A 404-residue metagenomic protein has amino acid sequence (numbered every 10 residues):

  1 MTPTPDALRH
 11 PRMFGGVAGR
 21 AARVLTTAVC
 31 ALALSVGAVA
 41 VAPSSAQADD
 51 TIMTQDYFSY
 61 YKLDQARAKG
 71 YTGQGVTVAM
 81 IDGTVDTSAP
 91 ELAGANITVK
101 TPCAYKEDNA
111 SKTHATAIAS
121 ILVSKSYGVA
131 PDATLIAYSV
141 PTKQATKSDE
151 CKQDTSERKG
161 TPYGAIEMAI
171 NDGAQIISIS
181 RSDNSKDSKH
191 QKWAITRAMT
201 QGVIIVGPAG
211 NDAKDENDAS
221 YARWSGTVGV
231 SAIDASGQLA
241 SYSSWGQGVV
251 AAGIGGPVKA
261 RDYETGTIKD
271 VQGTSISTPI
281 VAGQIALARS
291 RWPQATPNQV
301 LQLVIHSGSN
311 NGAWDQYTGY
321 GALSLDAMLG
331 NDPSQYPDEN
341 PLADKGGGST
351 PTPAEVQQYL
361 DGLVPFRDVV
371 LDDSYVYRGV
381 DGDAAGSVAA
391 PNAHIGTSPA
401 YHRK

Functional and structural regions predicted by a protein language model:
T2-G19, T27-G75, Y401-R403: Protease zymogen maturation seam
L63-D64, G75, A115-V123, K159 (+7 more regions): Extracytoplasmic/secreted envelope proteins and their assembly/folding machinery, especially bacterial periplasmic
R67-V78, T84-T98, K106-T155, S225 (+3 more regions): Subtilisin-like serine protease catalytic core
T77-I81, T134-S139, I170, Q175-S180 (+3 more regions): Structural recognition of the beta-strand scaffold that forms the well-ordered cores of secreted hydrolase catalytic
D82, A219-S290: Extracellular S/T/G-rich loop segment that most often corresponds to the catalytic His/Ser-adjacent loop
G83-T87, C103-Y105, Y127, P141-A145 (+6 more regions): Solvent-exposed loop/turn segments at secondary-structure junctions within structured extracellular/periplasmic domains
Q144-A222, K269-V271, I276: Substrate-binding/access-modulating region of protease and related hydrolase catalytic domains
S241, W292-R403: C-terminal subdomain of the subtilisin-like protease fold in secreted/lumenal serine endopeptidases
